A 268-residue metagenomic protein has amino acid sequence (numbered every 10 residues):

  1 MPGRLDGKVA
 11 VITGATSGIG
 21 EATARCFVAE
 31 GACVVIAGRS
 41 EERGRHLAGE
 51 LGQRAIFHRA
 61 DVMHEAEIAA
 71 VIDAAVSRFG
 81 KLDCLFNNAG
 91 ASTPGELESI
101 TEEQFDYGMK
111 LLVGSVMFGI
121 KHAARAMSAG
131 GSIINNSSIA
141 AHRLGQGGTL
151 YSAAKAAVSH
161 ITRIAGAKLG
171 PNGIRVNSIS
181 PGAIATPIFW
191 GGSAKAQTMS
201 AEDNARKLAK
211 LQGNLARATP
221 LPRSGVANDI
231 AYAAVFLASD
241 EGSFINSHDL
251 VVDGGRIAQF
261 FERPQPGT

Functional and structural regions predicted by a protein language model:
V9, T16-S17, S40: Conserved glycine-rich cofactor-binding loop
E96-L97, T101-M109, L215: Substrate-binding pocket helix/loop in short-chain dehydrogenase/reductase
I120, A154, T162: Active-site helix of classical SDR
R125, A167-P171, S243: Alpha-helical segment proximal to the catalytic Tyr-Lys
S138: Residue(s) in the substrate-gating loop at a strand-loop-helix junction that position the organic substrate next
S178, A201-E241, I245, G254: C-terminal helical subdomain
V235, N246-T268: Short C-terminal tail/terminal secondary-structure segment of NAD(P)H-dependent dehydrogenase/reductase domains
